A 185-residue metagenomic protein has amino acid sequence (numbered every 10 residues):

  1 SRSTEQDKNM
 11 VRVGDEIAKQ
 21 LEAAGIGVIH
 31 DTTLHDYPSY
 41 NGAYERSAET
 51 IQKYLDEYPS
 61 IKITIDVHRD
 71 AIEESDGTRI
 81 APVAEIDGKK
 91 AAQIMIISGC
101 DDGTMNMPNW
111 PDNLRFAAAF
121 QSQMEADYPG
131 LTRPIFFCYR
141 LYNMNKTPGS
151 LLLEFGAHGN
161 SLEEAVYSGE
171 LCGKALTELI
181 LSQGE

Functional and structural regions predicted by a protein language model:
S1-K62, A71-D76, E170, Q183: N-terminal catalytic or cofactor-binding beta/alpha core of small enzyme domains
S1-S3, H30-T33, A92, I96-N106: Acidic/histidine-rich, surface-exposed loop or edge segments in extracytoplasmic proteins
A24-G27, P59-I63, A92-Q93, G130-L131 (+1 more regions): Loop/turn elements at helix/coil->beta-strand transitions in domains of secreted/extracellular proteins
V28-H30, I63-D66, M95-I97, P134 (+1 more regions): Structural recognition of the beta-strand scaffold that forms the well-ordered cores of secreted hydrolase catalytic
L34-P38, R69-E74, D101-T104, R140-N143 (+1 more regions): Solvent-exposed loop/turn segments at secondary-structure junctions within structured extracellular/periplasmic domains
I51, E57-D101: Active-site microenvironments of hydrolase-like enzyme catalytic domains
N109-F136: Active-site-adjacent substrate-binding region of metalloamidase/peptidase-like peptide-processing proteins
T132-E185: Active-site-adjacent mobile loop/cap segments within catalytic or ligand-binding domains
